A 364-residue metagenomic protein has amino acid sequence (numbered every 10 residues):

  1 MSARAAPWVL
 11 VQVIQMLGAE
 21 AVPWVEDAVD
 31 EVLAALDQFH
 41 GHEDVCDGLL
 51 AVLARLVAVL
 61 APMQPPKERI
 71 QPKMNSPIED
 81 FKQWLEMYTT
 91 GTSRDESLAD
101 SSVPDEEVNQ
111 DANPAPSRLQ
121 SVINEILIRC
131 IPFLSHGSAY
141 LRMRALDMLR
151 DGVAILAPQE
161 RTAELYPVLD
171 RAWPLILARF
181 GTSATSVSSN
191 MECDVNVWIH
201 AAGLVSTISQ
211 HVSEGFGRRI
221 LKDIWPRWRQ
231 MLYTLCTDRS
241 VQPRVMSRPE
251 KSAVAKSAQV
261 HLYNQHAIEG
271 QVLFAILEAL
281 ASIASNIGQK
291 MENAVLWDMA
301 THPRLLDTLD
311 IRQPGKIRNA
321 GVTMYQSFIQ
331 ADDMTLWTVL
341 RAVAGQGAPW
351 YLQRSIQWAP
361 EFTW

Functional and structural regions predicted by a protein language model:
M1, L17, A21, Q83-H200 (+4 more regions): Alpha-solenoid helical repeat scaffolds
P7-Q15, D30, D47-A58, D147-A154 (+3 more regions): Residue-level signature of alpha-solenoid helical repeat scaffolds
E20-P114, V122, R129: Alpha-helical repeat/alpha-solenoid scaffolds of the HEAT/ARM/MIF4G superfamily and closely related elongated all-alpha
E26-V32, A51-A54, E68-S76, R144-V153 (+6 more regions): Amphipathic alpha-helical scaffolding segments
V32-G41, A58-V59, N75-L85, G152-E160 (+6 more regions): Eukaryote-specific, cytoplasm-facing alpha-helical/coiled-coil scaffolding segments in long proteins
Q38-H42, S135-G137, T182-C193, T234-V241 (+4 more regions): Short coil turns that connect the paired helices of HEAT/ARM alpha-solenoid repeats
M74-Q83, T90-E96, L273, L277 (+2 more regions): Extended, charge-rich alpha-helical scaffold/interaction domains
R318-G321, Y325-W364: Eukaryotic acidic, Ser/Thr-rich intrinsically disordered low-complexity regions
